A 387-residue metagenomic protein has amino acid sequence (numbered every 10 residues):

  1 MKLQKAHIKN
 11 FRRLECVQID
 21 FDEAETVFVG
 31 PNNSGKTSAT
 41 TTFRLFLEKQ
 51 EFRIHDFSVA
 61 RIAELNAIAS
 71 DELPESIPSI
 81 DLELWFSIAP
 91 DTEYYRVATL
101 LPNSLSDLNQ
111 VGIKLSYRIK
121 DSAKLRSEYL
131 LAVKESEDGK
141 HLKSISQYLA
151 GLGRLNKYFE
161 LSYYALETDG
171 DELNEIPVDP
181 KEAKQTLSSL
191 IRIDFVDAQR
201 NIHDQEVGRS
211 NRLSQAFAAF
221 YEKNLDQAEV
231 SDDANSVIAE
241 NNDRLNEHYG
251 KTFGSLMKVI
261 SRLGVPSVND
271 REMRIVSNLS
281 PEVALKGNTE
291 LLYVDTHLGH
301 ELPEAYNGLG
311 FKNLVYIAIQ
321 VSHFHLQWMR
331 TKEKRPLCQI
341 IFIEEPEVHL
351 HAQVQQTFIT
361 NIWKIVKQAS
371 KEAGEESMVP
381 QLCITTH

Functional and structural regions predicted by a protein language model:
M1-E48, A284, L292-H387: Switch/communication elements of ASCE P-loop NTPase nucleotide-binding domains
M1-K120: Nucleic acid-processing catalytic cores of prokaryotic defense/repair systems
L3, C16, S79-E83, Q110-K114 (+4 more regions): Broad gene-expression machinery/nucleic-acid interaction feature
A6, L82, L161-L166, T289-V294: Short polybasic amphipathic segments
D56-I77, P90-N224, A228-N235: Glycine-rich phosphate-binding loops of NTPases
P74-I80, D107-N109, L187, S267-N269 (+3 more regions): Solvent-exposed loop and beta-edge segments used for protein-protein assembly and interaction
K184, R244, P346-L350: Conserved aromatic-histidine-acidic binding/catalytic patches
A198, I202-I343, K364, A369-S370: Extended helical coiled-coil dimerization/tether regions that scaffold and oligomerize large DNA-maintenance assemblies
